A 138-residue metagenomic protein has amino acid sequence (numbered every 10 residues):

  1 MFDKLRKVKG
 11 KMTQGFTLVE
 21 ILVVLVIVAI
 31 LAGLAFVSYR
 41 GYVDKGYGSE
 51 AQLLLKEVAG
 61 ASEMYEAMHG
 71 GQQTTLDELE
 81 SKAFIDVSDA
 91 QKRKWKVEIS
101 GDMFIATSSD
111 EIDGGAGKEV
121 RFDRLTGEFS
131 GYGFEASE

Functional and structural regions predicted by a protein language model:
M1-F16: N-terminal leader/signal peptides at the extreme start of proteins
T13, V26, I30, A67-G70: Residues in soluble alpha-helical coiled-coils and helical-bundle/repeat scaffolds
L22-S38: Alpha-helical hydrophobic helix detector
G33, Y39-K82: Conserved hydrophobic/amphipathic alpha-helical signal-anchor segments
M64-E138: Periplasmic/extracellular, small/polar-rich flexible segments of pilin-like filament-forming proteins
